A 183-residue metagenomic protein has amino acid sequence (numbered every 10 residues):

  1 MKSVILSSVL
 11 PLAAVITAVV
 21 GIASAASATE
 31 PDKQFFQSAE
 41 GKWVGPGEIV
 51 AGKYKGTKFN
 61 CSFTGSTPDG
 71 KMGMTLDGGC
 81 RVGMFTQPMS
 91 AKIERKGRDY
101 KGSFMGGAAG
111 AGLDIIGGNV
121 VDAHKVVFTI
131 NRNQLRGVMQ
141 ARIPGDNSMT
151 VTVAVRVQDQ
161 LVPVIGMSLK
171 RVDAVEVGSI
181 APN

Functional and structural regions predicted by a protein language model:
M1-A13: Bacterial N-terminal signal peptides that target proteins for export
V15-A25: C-terminal segment of classical bacterial N-terminal signal peptides
A28-V44, T67-D69, E94, R142: N-terminal helix-cap/turn-to-beta initiation motif at the start of protein domains
Q37-K53, G78: Tryptophan-anchored aromatic micro-motifs
K55-R95: N-terminal glycine/threonine-rich, aromatic-flanked beta-hairpin/loop signature
G78-V121: Predominantly extracellular/secreted and cell-surface proteins with exposed, flexible low-complexity segments
A111-Q140: Acidic, glycine-rich flexible loop segments
V138-N183: Edge beta-strand at a domain terminus
